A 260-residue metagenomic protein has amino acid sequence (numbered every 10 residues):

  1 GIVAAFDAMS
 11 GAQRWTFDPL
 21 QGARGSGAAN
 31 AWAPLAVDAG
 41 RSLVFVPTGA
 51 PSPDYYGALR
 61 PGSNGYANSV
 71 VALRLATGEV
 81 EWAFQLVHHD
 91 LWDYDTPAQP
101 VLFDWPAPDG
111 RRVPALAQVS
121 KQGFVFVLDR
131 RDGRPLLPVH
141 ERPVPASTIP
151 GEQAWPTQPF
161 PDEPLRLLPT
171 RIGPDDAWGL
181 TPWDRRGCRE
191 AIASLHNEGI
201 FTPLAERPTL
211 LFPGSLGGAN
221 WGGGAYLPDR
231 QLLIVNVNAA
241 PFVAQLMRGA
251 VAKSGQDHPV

Functional and structural regions predicted by a protein language model:
G1-V260: Beta-sheet-rich non-transmembrane sensory/scaffold domains
